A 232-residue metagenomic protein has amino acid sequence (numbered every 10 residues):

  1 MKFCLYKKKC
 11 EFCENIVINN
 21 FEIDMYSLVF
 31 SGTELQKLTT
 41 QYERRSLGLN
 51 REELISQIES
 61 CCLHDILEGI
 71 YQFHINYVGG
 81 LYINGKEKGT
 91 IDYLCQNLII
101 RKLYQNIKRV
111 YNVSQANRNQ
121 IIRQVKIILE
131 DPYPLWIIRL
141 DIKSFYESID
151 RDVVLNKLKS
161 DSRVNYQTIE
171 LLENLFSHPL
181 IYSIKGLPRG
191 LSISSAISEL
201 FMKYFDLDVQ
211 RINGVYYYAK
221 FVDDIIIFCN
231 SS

Functional and structural regions predicted by a protein language model:
M1-K157, R163-V164, L180-I181: Conserved two-metal-ion catalytic palm core of "right-hand" nucleic acid polymerases, unifying RNA-dependent RNA
L129-V222, I226-N230: Conserved polymerase palm-domain catalytic core
